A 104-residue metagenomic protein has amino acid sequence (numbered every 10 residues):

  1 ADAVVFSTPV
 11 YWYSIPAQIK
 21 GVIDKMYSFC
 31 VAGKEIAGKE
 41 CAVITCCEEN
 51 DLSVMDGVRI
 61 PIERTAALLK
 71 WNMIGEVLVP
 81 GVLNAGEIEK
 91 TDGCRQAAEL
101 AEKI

Functional and structural regions predicted by a protein language model:
A1-L69: Helix-loop-strand module that forms the ligand-binding subsite of alpha/beta enzymes
A66-I104: Glycine-rich phosphate/pyrophosphate-binding loop and the adjoining helix
